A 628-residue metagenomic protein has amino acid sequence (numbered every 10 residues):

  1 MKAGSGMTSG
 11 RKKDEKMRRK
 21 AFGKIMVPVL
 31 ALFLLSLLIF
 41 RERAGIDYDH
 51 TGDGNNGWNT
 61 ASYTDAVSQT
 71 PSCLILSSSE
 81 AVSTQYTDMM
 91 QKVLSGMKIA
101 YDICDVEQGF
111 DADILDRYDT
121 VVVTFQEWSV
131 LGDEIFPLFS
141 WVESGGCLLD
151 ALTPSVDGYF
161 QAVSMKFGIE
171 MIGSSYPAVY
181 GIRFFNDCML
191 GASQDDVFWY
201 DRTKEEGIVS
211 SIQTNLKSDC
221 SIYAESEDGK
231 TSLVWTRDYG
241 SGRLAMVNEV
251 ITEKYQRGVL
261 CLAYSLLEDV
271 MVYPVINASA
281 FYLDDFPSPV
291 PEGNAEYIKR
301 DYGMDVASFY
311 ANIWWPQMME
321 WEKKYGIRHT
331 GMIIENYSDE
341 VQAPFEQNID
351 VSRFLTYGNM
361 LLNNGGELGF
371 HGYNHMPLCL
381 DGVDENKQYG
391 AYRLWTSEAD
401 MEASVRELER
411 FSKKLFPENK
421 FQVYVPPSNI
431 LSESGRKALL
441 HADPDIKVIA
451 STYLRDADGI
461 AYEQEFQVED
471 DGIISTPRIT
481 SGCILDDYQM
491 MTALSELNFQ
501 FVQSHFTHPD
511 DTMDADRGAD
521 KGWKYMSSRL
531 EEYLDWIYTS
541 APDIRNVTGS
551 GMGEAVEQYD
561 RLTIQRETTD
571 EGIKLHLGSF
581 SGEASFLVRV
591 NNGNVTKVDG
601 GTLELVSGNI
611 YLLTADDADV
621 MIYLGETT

Functional and structural regions predicted by a protein language model:
V27-F33, S397-E469: Catalytic domains of cell-wall/extracellular-matrix polysaccharide-remodeling enzymes, centered on de-N-acetylation
Q69-C73, C147, T203-A278: A glycine-centered loop/beta-turn motif at secondary-structure junctions
P71-S77, E143-S144, L152-E170, K323-S434 (+2 more regions): Metal-dependent polysaccharide deacetylase catalytic core of the NodB/CE4 family, i.e., the active-site-bearing domain
S79-D157: Helical hinge/lid and interdomain linker segments adjacent to catalytic or ligand-binding clefts that mediate domain
S129-Y200: A glycine-rich, often tryptophan-bearing local segment used as a flexible ligand/cofactor-contacting loop or short
G132-D133, V606-T628: C-terminal beta-strand-rich structural cap/linker in extracellular carbohydrate-active enzymes
N248-I251, V270-V290, E322, K414-V423 (+4 more regions): Catalytic grooves of carbohydrate-active enzymes
T252-L262, L267-M360, N364: Active-site beta->alpha N-cap acidic-glycine motif
